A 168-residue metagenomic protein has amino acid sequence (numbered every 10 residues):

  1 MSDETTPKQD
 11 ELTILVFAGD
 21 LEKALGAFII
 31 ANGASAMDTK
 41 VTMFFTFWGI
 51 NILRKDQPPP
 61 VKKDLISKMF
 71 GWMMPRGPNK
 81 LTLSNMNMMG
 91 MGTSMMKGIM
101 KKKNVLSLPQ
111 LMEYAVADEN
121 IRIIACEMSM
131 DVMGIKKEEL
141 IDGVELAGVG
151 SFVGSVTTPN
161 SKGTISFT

Functional and structural regions predicted by a protein language model:
S2-V16: Intrinsically disordered or low-complexity boundary/linker segments at protein termini and domain junctions
I14-A24, L53, I99-K102: Short, glycine-rich nucleotide/cofactor-binding loops
L25-D38, M43: Histidine-anchored nucleotide/phosphate-binding helix
V41-F47, I124-C126: Short internal beta-strands
F47-N51, S129-M130: Short beta-alpha junction loops
G49-K62: N-terminal beta-loop-helix "entrance" segment that forms/cooperates in small-molecule cofactor or anionic ligand
V61-M96, M100, N104: A glycine-rich helix N-cap at a beta->alpha junction
M89-N160: A charged, amphipathic interaction segment
